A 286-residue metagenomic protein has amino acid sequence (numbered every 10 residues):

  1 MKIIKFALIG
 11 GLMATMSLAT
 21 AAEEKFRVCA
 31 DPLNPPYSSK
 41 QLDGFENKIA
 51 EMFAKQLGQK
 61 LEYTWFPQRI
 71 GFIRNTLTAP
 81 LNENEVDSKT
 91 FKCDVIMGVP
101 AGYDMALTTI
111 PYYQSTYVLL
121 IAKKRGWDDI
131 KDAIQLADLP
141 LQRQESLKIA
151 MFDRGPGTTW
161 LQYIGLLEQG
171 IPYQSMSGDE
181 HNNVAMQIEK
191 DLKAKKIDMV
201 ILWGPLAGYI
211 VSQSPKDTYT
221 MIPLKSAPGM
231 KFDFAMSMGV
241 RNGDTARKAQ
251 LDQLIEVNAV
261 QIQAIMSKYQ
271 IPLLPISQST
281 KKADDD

Functional and structural regions predicted by a protein language model:
A7-T15: Bacterial N-terminal signal peptides
A22-V99, Y103, G178-N182, K268-P272: Extracytoplasmic small-molecule ligand-binding "clamshell" domains of the periplasmic binding protein/Venus flytrap
D31-N34, Q114-V118, G126, S212-I255 (+1 more regions): Periplasmic-binding protein-like
P32-P35, L42-Q56, L119-N183, P205: Bilobed "Venus flytrap"/periplasmic-binding protein-like clamshell domains and structurally analogous long
F45, I49, N242-Q261, I265: Short amphipathic alpha-helical coupling segments at ligand-binding clamshell hinges and other catalytic/signaling
Q59-K60, T78-G98, E145-L147, Q187-I188 (+3 more regions): Alpha-to-beta junction loops
K60, E145-Q169, D252-D286: Ligand-binding clefts/hinges and TM-proximal coupling segments of bilobed small-molecule sensing domains
E62-Q142, T220-K231: Acidic, polar ligand-binding/catalytic clefts
